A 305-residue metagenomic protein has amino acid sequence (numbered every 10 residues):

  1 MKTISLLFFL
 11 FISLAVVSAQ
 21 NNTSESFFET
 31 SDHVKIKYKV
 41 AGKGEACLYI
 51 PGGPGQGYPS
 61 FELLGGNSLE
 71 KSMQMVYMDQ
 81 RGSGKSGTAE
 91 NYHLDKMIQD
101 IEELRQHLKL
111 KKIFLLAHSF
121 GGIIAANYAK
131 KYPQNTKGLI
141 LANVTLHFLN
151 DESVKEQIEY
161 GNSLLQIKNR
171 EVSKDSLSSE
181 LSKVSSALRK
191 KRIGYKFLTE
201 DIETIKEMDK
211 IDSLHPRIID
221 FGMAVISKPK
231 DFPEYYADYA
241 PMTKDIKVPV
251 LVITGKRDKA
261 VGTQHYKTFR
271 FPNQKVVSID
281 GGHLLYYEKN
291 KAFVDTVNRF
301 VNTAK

Functional and structural regions predicted by a protein language model:
T30-K85: Conserved HGGG/HGGXW glycine-rich cap/lid loop of the alpha/beta-hydrolase fold
Y77-L116: Active-site loop/oxyanion-hole signature of alpha/beta-hydrolase fold enzymes
K111-V154: Conserved hydrolase catalytic core segment
I140-S176: Flexible "cap/lid" loop of the alpha/beta hydrolase fold
L177-I226, M242: Conserved alpha/beta-hydrolase catalytic His-Asp/Glu region
I246, V252-T254: Short beta-strand/loop motif that positions the catalytic acidic residue of the alpha/beta-hydrolase fold
K259-Q264: Conserved alpha/beta-hydrolase "acid-adjacent" motif
G282-V294: Catalytic histidine-centered segment of alpha/beta-hydrolase-like enzymes
